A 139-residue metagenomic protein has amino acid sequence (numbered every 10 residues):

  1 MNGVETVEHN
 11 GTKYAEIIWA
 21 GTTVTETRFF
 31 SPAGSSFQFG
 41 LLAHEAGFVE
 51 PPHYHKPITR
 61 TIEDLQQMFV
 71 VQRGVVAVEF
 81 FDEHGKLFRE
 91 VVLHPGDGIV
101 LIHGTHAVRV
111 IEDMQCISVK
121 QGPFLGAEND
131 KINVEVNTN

Functional and structural regions predicted by a protein language model:
M1-A43, V136: A short, N-terminal "cap"/entry segment at the start of jelly-roll beta-barrel domains of the cupin/DSBH fold
T23, L41-E63: Conserved short histidine dyad/triad with adjacent acidic residue
E45, V71, H94, L101-I102 (+1 more regions): A short, compositionally biased micro-patch
E45-A46, D64-E79: Glycine- and acidic-residue-biased ligand/ion/polar-headgroup-sensing regions
P52, V78-E79, I99-L101, T105-I111 (+1 more regions): Short beta-strand His + acidic residue motifs that chelate non-heme Fe in jelly-roll/DSBH and cupin folds
D82-H103: Short acidic-glycine-tyrosine-enriched beta hairpin
R109-N139: Double-stranded beta-helix
